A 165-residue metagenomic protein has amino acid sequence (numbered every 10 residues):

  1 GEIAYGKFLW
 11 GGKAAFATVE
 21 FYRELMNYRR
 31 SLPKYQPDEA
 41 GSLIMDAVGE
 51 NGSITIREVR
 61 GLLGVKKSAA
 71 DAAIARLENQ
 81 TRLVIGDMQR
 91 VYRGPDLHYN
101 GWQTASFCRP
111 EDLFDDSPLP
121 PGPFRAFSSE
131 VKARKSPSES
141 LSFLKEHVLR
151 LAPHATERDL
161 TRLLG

Functional and structural regions predicted by a protein language model:
G1-G165: Long, low-complexity intrinsically disordered regions
